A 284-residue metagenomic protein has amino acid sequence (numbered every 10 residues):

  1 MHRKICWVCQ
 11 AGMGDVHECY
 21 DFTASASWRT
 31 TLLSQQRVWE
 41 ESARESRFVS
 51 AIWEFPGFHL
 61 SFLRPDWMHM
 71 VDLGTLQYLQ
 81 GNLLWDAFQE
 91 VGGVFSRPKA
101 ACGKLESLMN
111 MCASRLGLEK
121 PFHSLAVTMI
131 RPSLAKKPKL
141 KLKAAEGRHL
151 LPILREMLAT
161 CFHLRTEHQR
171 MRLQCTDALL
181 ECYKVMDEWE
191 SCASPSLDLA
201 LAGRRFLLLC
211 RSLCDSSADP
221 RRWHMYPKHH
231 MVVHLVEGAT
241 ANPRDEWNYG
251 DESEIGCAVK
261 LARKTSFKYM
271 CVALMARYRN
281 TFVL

Functional and structural regions predicted by a protein language model:
M1-C161, R165: Charged (Asp/Glu and Lys/Arg) segments that form or flank catalytic channels of large polymer- and nucleotide-handling
P132-P138, L142, E146, P152-L284: Terminal interaction-prone segments of large eukaryotic proteins
